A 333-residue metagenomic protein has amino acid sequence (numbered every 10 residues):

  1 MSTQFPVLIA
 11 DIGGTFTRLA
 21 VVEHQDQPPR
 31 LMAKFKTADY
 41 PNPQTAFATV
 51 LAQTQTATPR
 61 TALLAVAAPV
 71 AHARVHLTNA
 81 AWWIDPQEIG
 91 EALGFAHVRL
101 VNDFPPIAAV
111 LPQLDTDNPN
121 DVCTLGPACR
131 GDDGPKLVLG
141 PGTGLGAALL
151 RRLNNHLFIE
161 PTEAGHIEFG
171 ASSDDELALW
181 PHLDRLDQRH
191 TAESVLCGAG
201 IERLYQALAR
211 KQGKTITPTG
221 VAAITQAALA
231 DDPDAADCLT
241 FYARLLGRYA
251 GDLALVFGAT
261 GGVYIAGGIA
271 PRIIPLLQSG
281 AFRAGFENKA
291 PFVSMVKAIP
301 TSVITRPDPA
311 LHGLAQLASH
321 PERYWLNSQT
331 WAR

Functional and structural regions predicted by a protein language model:
S2-Q53, A57, A178-R333: ATP-binding/phosphotransfer module of carbohydrate and carboxylate kinases, centering on a glycine-rich
V7-D11, T61-L63, R99, K136-G140 (+1 more regions): Short glycine-aspartate micro-motif
T17, P69-A71, G144-A148, R203 (+1 more regions): Short, acidic Gly/Pro/Ser/Thr-rich loop/turn segments
F35-K36, L77-A80, R99-P106, G126-C129 (+2 more regions): Active-site nucleophile and cofactor-binding loops and adjacent substrate-binding regions of central metabolic enzymes
T54-N118, V138, R272-P275: Short beta-strand-loop/turn "lid" adjacent to the catalytic site in phosphate-handling enzymes
T61-A80, Q87-E88, L157, D174-D175 (+1 more regions): Gly/Ser/Thr-rich active-site cleft segment
H97-R130, A222-A243, R248: ATP-dependent carbohydrate kinase catalytic cores
N118, A128, D132-T191, I274-P275 (+2 more regions): Glycine-rich phosphate-binding loop of actin/hexokinase-like ATP-binding domains
